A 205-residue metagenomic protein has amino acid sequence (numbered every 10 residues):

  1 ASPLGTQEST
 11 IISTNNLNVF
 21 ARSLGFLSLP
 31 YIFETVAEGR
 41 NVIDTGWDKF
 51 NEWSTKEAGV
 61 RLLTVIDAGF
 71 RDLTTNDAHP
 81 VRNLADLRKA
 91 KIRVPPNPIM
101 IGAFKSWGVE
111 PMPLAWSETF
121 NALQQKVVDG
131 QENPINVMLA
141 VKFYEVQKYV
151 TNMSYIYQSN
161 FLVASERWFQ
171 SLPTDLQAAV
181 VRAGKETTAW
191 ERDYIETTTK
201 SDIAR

Functional and structural regions predicted by a protein language model:
A1-E38, W47-R205: N-terminal secretory/targeting leader peptides
